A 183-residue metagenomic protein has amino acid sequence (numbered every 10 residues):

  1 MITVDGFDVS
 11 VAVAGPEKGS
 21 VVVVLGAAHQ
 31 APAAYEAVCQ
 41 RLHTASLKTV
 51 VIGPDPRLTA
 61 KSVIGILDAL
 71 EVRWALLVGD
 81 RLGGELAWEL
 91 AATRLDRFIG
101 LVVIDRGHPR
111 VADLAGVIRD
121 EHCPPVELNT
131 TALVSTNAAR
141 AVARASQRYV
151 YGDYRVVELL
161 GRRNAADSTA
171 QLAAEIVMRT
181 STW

Functional and structural regions predicted by a protein language model:
M1-S10: N-terminal cap/lid segment of alpha/beta-hydrolase-fold proteins
S10-P56: Conserved HGGG/HGGXW glycine-rich cap/lid loop of the alpha/beta-hydrolase fold
A37, E89-T93: Active-site signature of alpha/beta-hydrolase-fold catalytic machinery across serine- and Asp/Cys-nucleophile hydrolases
L58-A75: Conserved acidic catalytic loop of the alpha/beta-hydrolase fold
V78-A87: Gly/Ala-rich beta-loop-alpha elbow adjacent to hydrolase catalytic centers
L86-L90, A112: Hydrolases whose catalytic domains are alpha/beta-hydrolase-1, hotdog thioesterase, or metallo-beta-lactamase-like
D96-D113: A conserved short beta-strand
P109-S168: The feature captures the conserved acid-bearing segment of alpha/beta-hydrolase catalytic domains
